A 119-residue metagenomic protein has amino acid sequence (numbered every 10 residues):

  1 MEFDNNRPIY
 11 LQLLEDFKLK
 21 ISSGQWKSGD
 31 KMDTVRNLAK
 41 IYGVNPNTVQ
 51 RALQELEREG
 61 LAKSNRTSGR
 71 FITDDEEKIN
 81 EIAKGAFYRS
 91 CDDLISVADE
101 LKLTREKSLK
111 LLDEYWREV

Functional and structural regions predicted by a protein language model:
M1-M32, N37, I41, K78 (+1 more regions): Extreme N-terminal segment that seeds HTH/winged-HTH DNA-binding domains in transcriptional regulators
N6-Q12, V44-Q54, N65-I72: Short, mixed-charge, low-aromatic patches
Q25-W26, D30, E57-T67, F71-D74: Beta-hairpin "wing" of winged helix-turn-helix
K31-K63: N-terminal helix-turn-helix
L53, R70-G85: Short, charge-rich, low-complexity interaction segments located in flexible loops at or near secondary-structure
